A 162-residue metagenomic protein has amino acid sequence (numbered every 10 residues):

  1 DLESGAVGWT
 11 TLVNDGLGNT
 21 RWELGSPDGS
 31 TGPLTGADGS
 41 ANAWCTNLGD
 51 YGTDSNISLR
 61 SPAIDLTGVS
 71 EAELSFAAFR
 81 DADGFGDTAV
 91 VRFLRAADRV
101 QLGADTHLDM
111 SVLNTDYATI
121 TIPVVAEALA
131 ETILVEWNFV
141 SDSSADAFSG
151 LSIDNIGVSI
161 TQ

Functional and structural regions predicted by a protein language model:
D1-Y51, G86: Extracellular glycan-recognition surfaces and repeat-rich motifs
L2, S61, G68-D81, E131-S141 (+1 more regions): Extracellular beta-strand-rich recognition modules
T46-D50, S61-I64, H107-S111, P123-V125: Beta-strand-rich interaction surfaces with strong enrichment in secreted/lumenal proteins
D50-V69, Y117-T121: Short beta-strands within extracellular/lumenal beta-sheet-rich domains
G52-I57, S141-T161: Extracellular carbohydrate recognition
E71-E73, G84-V91: Beta-strand acidic-aromatic groove motif in beta-rich domains, primarily in extracellular
R95-R99, Q162: Solvent-exposed strand-loop boundary residues in beta-sheet-rich modules
R99-L129: Extracellular carbohydrate recognition and processing domains and analogous Trp-centered ligand-binding platforms
